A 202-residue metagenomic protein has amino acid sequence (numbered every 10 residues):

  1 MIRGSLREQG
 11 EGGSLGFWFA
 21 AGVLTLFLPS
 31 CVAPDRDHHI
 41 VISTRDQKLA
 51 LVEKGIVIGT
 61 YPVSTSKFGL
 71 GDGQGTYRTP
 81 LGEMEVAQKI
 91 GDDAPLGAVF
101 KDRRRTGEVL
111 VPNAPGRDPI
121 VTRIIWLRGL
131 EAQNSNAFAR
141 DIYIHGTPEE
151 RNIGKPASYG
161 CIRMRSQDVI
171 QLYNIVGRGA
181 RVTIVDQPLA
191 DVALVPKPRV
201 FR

Functional and structural regions predicted by a protein language model:
M1-G12: N-terminal secretory signal peptides that target proteins for export/translocation
S14-A21: Sec-dependent signal peptide recognition, specifically the positively charged N-region followed immediately by
P29-S30: C-terminal motif of bacterial Sec signal peptides marking the signal peptidase cleavage site
D35, G73-Y77, A94-R202: Exported/periplasmic cell-wall-interacting domains
D37-G59: Post-signal peptide N-terminal segment of mature Sec-exported envelope proteins
H39, T60-P62, E83, D141 (+1 more regions): Well-ordered beta-strand positions in beta-sheet-rich domains
D46-K48, E83, I124: Structural motif
P62-A94: Electropositive
